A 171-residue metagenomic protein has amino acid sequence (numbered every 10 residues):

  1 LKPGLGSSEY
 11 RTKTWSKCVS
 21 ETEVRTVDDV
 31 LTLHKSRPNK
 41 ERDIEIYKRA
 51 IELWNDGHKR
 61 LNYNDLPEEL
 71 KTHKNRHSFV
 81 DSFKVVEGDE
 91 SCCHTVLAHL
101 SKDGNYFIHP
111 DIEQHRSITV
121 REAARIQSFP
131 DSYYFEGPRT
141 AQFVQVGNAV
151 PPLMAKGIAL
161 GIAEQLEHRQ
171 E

Functional and structural regions predicted by a protein language model:
L1-E171: C-terminal target-recognition/interaction regions appended to catalytic cores
